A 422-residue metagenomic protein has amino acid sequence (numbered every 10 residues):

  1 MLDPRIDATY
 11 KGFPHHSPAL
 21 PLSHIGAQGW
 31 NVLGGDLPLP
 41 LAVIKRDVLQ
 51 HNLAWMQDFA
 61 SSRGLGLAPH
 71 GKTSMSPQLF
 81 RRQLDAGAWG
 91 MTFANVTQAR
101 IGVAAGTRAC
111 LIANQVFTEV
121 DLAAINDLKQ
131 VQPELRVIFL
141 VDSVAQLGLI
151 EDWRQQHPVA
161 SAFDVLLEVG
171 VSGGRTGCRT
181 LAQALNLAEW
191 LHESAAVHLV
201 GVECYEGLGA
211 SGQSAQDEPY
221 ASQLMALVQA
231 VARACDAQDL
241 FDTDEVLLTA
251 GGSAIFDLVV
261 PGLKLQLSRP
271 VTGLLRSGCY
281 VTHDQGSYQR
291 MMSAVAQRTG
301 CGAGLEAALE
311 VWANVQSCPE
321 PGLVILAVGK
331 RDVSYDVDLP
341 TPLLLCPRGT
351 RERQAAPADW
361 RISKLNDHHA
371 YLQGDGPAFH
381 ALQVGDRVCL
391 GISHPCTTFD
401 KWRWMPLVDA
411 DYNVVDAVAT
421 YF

Functional and structural regions predicted by a protein language model:
M1-D127, V418-F422: A charged N-terminal "starter" segment
G34-K45, A109-I112, Q130-I138, Q213-S222 (+1 more regions): Glycine-rich tight-turn/loop motif centered on a GG-T
L49, K72, G102, L167 (+5 more regions): Conserved, mostly hydrophobic/aromatic
A68-S214: Active-site-proximal beta-alpha core segment in soluble small-molecule metabolic enzymes
D164, G170-Q297: Active-site loop/helix belt of alpha/beta enzymes
P219, F256-G349: Active-site loop ensemble at the mouth of alpha/beta enzyme cores that anchors a bound cofactor
E320-F422: C-terminal accessory subdomain/extension
